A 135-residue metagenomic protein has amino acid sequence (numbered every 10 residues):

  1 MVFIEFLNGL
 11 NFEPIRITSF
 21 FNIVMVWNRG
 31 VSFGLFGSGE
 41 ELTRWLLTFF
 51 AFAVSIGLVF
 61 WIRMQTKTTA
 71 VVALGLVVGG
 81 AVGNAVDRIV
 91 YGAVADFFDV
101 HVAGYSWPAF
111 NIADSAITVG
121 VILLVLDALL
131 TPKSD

Functional and structural regions predicted by a protein language model:
M1-D135: Alpha-helical transmembrane bundles and membrane-interface segments of multipass inner-membrane proteins
